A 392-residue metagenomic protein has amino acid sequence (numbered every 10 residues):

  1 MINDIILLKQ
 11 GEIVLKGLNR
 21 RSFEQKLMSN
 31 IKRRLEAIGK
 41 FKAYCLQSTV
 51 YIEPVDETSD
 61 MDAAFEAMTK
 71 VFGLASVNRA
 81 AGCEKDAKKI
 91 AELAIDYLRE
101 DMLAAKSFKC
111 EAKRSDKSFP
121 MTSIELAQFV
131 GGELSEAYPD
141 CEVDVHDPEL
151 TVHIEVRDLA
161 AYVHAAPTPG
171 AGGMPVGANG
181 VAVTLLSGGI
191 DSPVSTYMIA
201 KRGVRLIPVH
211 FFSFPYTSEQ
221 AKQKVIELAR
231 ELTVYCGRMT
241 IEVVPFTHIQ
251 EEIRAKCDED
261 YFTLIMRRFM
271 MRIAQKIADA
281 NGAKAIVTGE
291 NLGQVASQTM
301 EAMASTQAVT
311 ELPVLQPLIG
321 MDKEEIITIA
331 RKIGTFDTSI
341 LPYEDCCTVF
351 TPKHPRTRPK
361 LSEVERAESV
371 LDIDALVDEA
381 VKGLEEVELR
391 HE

Functional and structural regions predicted by a protein language model:
M1-V183, P193-M239, A308, R356-L361 (+2 more regions): RNA-binding accessory domains that recognize and position tRNA/RNA substrates
K9, H164-A166, V209-F211, V244-T247 (+4 more regions): Generic beta-strand/beta-sheet core signal
F129-L134, P167-N179, F246, Q250-E251 (+3 more regions): Active-site adenylate/phosphate-handling loop in enzymes that bind or generate adenylated species
D144, E242-V244, L315: General small-molecule cofactor/ligand-binding pocket signal
G189: Conserved G/P- and acidic residue-centered "switch" motifs that form tight phosphate/ATP-binding loops in soluble
A229-A255, Y343-C346: A conserved beta-strand->alpha-helix junction
G334-P342: A short alpha-helix-loop-beta-strand transition element characteristic of N-terminal alpha/beta dinucleotide-binding
L341-E392: The feature marks non-catalytic terminal segments
